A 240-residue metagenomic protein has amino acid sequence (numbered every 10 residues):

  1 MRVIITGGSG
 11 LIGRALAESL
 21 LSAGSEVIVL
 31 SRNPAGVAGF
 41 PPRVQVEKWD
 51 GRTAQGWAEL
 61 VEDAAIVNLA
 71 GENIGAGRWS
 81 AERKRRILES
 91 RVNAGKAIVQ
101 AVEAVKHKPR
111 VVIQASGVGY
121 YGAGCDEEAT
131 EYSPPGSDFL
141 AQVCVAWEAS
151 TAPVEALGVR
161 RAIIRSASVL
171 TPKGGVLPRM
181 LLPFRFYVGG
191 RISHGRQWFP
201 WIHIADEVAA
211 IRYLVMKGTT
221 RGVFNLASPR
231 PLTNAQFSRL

Functional and structural regions predicted by a protein language model:
V3-A23: N-terminal Rossmann NAD(P)H-binding glycine-rich loop of SDR-like oxidoreductase domains
G36, P41-A97: NAD(P)H-binding glycine-rich loop region in Rossmannoid oxidoreductase-like domains and their noncatalytic homologs
R86, K96-D138: Conserved Rossmann-fold NAD(P)-dependent oxidoreductase catalytic core, especially the SDR/UDP-sugar
S116, A149-P172: Conserved beta-loop-beta element that borders a ligand/cofactor-binding pocket
P135-L140, S166-G174, H194-I204, V215: Glycine-rich "substrate-gating" loop/helix at the edge of Rossmann-like oxidoreductase active sites
L157-V159, L170-R179, Y213-F224: Glycine/proline-rich active-site loop of Rossmann-fold NAD(P)-dependent oxidoreductases
R179-D206, A210-Y213: A conserved pocket-lining segment of Rossmann-fold NAD(P)-dependent short-chain dehydrogenase/reductase
L214-L240: Mid/C-terminal beta-alpha module of Rossmann-like enzyme folds, strongest in SDR-family dehydrogenases/epimerases
